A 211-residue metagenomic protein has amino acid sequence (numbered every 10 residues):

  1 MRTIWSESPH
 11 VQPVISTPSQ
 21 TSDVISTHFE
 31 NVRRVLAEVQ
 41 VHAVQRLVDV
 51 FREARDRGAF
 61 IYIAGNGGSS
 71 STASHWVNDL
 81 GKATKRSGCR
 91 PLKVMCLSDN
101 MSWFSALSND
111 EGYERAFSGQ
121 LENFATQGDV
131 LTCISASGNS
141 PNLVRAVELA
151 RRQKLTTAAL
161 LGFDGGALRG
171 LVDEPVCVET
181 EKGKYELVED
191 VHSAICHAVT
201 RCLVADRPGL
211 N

Functional and structural regions predicted by a protein language model:
R2-V39: Generic N-terminal amphipathic, Lys/Arg-enriched alpha-helix
V39-R57: A short, well-structured juxtamembrane/interface segment
E53-A125: Glycine-rich, small/polar surface segments that engage phosphate groups of diverse ligands
F60-A64, Q127-G138, L210: A short, small-residue-rich loop immediately preceding and capping a beta-strand
S69-S74, N139-A146: Short glycine/serine/threonine-rich phosphate/pyrophosphate-binding segments that cradle anionic phosphate groups
N123, Q127, Y185-N211: A charged, well-structured terminal subsegment
L160-V172: Short, glycine/polar-rich helix-capping loops at beta-to-alpha or helix-loop-helix junctions that flank or form
